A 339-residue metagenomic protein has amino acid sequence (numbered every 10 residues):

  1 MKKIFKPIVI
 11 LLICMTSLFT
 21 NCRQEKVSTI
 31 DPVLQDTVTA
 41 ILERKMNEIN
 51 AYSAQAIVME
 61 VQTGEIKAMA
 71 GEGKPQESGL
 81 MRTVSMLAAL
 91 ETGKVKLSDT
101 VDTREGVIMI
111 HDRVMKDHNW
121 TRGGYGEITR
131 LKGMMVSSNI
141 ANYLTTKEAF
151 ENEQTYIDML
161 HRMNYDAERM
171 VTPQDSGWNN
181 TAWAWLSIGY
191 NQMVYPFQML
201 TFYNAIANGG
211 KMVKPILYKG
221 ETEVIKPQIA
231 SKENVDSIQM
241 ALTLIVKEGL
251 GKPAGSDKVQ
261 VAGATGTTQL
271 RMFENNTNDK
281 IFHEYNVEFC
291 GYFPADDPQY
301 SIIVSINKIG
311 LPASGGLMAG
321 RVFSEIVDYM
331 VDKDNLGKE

Functional and structural regions predicted by a protein language model:
M1-V9: Bacterial N-terminal signal peptides that target proteins for export
K2, I30-T37, E48-S78, A88-I306: Beta-lactam-recognizing serine transpeptidase/beta-lactamase-like catalytic domain environment
V9-S17: Bacterial N-terminal signal peptides
L42, M46-N47: Short regulatory alpha-helical segment in sensory/regulatory domains of signaling proteins that mediates
L80, V84: Active-site His/Glu-centered metal-binding helix of metallohydrolases
E223-K226, G320-E339: Short, gly/Ser/Thr-rich active-site loops of penicillin-recognizing serine hydrolases
I306-A319: A short acidic/glycine-rich loop-to-helix N-cap element
